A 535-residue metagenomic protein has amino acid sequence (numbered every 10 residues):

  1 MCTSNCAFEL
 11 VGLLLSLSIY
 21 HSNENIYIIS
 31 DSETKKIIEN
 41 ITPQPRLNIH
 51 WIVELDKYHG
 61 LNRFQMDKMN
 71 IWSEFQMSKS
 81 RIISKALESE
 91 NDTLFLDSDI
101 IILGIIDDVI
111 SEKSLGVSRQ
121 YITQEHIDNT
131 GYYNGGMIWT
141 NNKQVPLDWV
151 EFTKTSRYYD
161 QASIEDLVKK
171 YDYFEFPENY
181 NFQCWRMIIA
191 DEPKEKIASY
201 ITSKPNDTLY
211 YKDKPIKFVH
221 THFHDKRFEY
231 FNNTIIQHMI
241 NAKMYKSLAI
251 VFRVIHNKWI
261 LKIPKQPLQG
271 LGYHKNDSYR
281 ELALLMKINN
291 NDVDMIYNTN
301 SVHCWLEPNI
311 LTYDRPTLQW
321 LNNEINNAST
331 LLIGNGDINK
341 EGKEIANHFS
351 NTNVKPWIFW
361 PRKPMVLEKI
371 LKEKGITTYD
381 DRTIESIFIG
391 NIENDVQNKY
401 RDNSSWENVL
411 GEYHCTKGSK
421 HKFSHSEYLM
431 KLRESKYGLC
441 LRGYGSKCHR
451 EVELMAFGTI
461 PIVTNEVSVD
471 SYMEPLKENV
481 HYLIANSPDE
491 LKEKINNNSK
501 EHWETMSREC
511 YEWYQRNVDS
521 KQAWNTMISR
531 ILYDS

Functional and structural regions predicted by a protein language model:
M1-Q65, E88-S89, Q237, K243-W259 (+2 more regions): N-terminal anchoring/stem segment of glycosyltransferases
S30-K35, I100-I106, D225, N335-N339 (+1 more regions): Short, polar loop motifs at secondary-structure junctions
Q76-T123, T459: GT-A fold catalytic core of metal-dependent nucleotide-sugar glycosyltransferases, centered on the diacidic
L103-D166: Conserved catalytic core of nucleotide-sugar-dependent glycosyltransferases
T140-F231, N257: Catalytic core and acceptor-binding pocket of nucleotide-sugar-dependent glycosyltransferases
I250-R253, N257-F457, V463-E478, I484 (+2 more regions): Nucleotide-sugar donor-binding catalytic core of glycosyltransferases
V480-P488, N497: Conserved acidic donor-binding segment of nucleotide-sugar-dependent glycosyltransferases
K492, N496, K500-D534: A charged, aromatic-enriched C-terminal amphipathic alpha-helix characteristic of glycosyltransferases across folds
